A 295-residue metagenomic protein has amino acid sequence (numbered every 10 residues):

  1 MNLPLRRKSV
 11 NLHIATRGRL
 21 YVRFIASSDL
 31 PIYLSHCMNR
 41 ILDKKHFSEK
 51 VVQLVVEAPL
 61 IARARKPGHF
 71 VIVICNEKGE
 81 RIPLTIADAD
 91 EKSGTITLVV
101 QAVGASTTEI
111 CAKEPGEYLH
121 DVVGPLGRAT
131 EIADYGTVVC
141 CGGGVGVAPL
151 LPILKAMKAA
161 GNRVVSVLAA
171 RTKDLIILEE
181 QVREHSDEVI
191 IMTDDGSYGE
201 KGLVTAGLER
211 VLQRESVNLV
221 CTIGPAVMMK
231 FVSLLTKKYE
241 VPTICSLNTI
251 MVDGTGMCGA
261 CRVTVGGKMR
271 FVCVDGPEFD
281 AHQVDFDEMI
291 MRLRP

Functional and structural regions predicted by a protein language model:
L3, L12, R19-L20, L30: Short, low-complexity intrinsically disordered segments enriched in A/P/G/S/L with frequent Arg, especially at protein
I32-E117: Ferredoxin-reductase
V73, D121-V122, V263: A generic structural signal for residues embedded in beta-strands
N76, G124-P125, G266: Short, surface-exposed secondary-structure boundary micro-motifs
G79-I86, L126-A133, C273: Short, Lys/Arg- and Gly-enriched loop/turn segments at beta-strand edges
A105-V252: FNR/FR-type flavoprotein reductase catalytic core
T249-P277: Local cysteine-cluster metal-coordination motifs and their immediate loop/turn environment, predominantly Fe-S cluster
G259, F271-D275, F279-P295: Short Fe-S-cluster ligation motifs
